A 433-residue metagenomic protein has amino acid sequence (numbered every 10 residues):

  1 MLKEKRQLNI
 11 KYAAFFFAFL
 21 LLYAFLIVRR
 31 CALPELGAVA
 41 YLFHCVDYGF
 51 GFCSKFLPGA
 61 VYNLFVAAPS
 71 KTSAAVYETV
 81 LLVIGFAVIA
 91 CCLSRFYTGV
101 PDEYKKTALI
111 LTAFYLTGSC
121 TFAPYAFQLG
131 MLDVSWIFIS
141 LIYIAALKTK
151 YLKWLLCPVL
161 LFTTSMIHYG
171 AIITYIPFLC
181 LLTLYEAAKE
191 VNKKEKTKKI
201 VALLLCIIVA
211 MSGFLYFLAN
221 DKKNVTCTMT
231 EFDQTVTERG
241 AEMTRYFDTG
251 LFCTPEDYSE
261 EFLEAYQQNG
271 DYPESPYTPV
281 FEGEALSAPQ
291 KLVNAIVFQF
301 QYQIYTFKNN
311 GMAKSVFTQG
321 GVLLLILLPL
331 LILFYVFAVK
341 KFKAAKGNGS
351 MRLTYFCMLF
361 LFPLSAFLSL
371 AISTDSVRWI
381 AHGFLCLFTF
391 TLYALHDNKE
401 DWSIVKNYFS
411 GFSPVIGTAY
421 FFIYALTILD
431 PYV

Functional and structural regions predicted by a protein language model:
F25-L42, G49-V61: Extracytoplasmic catalytic/substrate-binding loops of multi-pass membrane glycan-assembly enzymes
Y48-V83, Q299: Short hydrophobic/aromatic helix or loop-helix immediately within or flanking a transmembrane segment in polytopic
F50-F56, K105-A146, I167-Y169, L325 (+2 more regions): Membrane-interface micro-motifs in multi-pass membrane enzymes
V80-E103, I142, V336-V339: Transmembrane-helix motifs of polytopic, lipid-linked glycan transferases
I139-W154, A188-K189: Membrane-interface transmembrane helices that cradle and orient dolichyl/undecaprenyl
L147-T163, K198-A202, S410-G411: Short hydrophobic alpha-helices at membrane interfaces in multi-pass membrane enzymes
W154-C180: Membrane-interface alpha helices of multi-pass inner-membrane proteins
Y175-V209: Perimembrane helix-loop-helix junctions
